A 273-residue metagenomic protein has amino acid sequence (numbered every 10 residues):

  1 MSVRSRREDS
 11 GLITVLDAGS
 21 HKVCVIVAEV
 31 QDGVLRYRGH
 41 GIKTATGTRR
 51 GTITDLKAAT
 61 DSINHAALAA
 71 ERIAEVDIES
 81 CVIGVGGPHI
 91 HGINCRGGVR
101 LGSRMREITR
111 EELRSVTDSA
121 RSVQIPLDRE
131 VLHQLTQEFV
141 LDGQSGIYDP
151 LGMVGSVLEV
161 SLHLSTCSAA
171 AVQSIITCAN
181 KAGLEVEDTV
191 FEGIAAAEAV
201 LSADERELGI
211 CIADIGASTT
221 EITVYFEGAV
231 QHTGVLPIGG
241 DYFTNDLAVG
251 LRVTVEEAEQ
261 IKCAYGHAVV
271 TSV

Functional and structural regions predicted by a protein language model:
M1-K22, I26-I212, A229-Q231, G240 (+1 more regions): Nucleotide/phosphate-binding catalytic cleft detector across ATP-hydrolyzing and phosphate-transferring enzymes
E221-T223: A structural feature that tracks compact, well-ordered secondary-structure segments with a strong bias toward
F226: A cytosolic small-molecule/anion-sensing beta-strand core signal
